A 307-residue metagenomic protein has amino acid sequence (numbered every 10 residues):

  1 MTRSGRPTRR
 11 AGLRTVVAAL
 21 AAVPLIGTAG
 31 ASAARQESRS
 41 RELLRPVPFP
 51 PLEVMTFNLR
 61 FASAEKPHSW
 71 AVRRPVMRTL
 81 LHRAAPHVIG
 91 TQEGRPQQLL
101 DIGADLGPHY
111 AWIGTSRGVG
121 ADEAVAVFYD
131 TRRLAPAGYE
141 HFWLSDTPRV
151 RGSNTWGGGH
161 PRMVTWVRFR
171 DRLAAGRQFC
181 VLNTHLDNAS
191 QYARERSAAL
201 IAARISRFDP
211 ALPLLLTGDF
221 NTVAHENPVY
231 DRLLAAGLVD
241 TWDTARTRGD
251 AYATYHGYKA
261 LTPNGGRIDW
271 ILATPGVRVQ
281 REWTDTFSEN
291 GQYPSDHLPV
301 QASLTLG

Functional and structural regions predicted by a protein language model:
T2-A19, I26-D105, R117-D122: N-terminal, active-site-proximal structural segment of metallo-dependent hydrolase catalytic domains
R9, S40-L43, Y192, S206-L214 (+1 more regions): Metal-dependent phosphoester-hydrolase catalytic domains
S40-P46, V88, Q92-Q178, T284: Structured beta-strand-rich core segments of catalytic domains in phosphoester-bond hydrolases
E53-L59, M77-I102, F128, V167 (+6 more regions): Active-site beta-strand/loop signature of hydrolases that rely on acidic residues for catalysis
T56-R74, L144-G158, D187: Acidic/histidine-rich helix-loop elements that form or flank divalent-metal/phosphate-binding sites at the catalytic
L59-S63, G94-Q98, R117-A121, R133-L134 (+6 more regions): Solvent-exposed loop/turn segments at secondary-structure junctions within structured extracellular/periplasmic domains
P67-V72, E93-P96, G158, N188-R196 (+2 more regions): Soluble non-cytosolic domains of exported or imported proteins
A135, D171-E195, R207: Metal-dependent phosphoester/phosphodiester hydrolase catalytic core
